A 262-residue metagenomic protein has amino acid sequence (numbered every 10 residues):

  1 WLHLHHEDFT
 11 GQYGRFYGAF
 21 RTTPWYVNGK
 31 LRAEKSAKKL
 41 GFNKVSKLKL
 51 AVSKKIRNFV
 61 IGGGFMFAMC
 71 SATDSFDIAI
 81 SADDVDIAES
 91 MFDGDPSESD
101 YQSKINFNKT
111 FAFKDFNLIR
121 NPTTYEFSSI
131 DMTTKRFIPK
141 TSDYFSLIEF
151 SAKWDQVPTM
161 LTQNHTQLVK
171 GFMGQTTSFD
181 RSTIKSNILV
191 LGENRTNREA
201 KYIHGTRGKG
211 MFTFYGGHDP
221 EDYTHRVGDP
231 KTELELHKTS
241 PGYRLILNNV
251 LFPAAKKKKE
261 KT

Functional and structural regions predicted by a protein language model:
W1, H6, G11-S75, N249: Short alpha-beta junction capping motif
D8-T10, D74-D77, R198-E199, E221-T224: Flexible loop/turn segments at secondary-structure boundaries
Y13-R15, I80-S81, R226: Short amphipathic alpha-helical segments
A37, V60-I61, D100, H225-E233: Flexible glycine/proline-enriched surface loops and loop-helix/loop-strand junctions
S53, D86, T183-T262: Extracellular ligand-binding/catalytic regions of CAZymes and related secreted enzymes and adhesion modules
K54-I56, F92, S178, A200-I203: Generic recognition of flexible, low-complexity loop/linker segments
M69-L189: An acidic, glycine-rich "communication" segment
